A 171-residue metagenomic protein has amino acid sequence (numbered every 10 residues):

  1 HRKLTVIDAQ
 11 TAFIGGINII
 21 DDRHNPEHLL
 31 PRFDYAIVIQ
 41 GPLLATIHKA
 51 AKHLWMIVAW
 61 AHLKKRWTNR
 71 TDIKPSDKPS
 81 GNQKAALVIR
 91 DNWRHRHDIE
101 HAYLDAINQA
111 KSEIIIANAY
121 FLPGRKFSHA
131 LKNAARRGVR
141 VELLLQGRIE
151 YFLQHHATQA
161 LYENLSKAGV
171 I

Functional and structural regions predicted by a protein language model:
H1-I171: Charged, low-complexity intrinsically disordered terminal segments
